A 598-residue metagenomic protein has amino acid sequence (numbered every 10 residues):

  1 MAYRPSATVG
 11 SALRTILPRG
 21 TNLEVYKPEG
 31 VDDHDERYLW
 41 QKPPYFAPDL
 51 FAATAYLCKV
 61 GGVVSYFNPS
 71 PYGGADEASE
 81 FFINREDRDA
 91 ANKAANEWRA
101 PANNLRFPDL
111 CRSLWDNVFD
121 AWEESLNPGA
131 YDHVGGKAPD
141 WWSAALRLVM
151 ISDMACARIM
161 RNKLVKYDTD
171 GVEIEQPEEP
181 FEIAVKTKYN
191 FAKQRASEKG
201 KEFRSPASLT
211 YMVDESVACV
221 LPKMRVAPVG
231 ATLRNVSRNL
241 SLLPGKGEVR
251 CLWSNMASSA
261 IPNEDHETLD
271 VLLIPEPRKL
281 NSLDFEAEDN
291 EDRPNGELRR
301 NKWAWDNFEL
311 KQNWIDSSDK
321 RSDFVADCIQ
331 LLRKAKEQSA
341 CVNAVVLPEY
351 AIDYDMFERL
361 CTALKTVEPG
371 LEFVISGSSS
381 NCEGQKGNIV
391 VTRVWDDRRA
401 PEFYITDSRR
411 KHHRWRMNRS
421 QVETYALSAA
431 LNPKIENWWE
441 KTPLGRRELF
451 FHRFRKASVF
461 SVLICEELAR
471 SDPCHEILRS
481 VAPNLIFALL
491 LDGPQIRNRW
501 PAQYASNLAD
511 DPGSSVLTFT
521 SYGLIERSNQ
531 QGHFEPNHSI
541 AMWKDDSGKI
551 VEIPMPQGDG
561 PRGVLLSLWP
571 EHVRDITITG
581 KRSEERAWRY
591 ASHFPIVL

Functional and structural regions predicted by a protein language model:
R4-L17, T21-E175, N343, F357-V374 (+2 more regions): CN hydrolase (nitrilase-like) catalytic-core segments centered on the catalytic cysteine and neighboring Lys/Glu
D32, D270-I274, S461: Short, well-ordered beta-strand segments
A52, C58, G62-P277, N281-N307 (+2 more regions): Long, charge-dense tracts
V226-K246, A287-N290, H412-W438, R447-R453 (+5 more regions): Active-site regions of metal-assisted phosphoester/phosphodiester hydrolases, unifying DNase/endonuclease modules
S258-S259, Q330-K334, L444-F451, R470-H475: Short, charged beta->alpha transition segments
N263-D327, N432-F450, P561-R574: Short, compositionally biased "basic patch" segments
N263-K279, N313-P401, D472-L478: Secondary-structure-rich domain cores
E349-L468, A509-E571: Catalytic-core segment of enzymes that process non-peptidic bonds
